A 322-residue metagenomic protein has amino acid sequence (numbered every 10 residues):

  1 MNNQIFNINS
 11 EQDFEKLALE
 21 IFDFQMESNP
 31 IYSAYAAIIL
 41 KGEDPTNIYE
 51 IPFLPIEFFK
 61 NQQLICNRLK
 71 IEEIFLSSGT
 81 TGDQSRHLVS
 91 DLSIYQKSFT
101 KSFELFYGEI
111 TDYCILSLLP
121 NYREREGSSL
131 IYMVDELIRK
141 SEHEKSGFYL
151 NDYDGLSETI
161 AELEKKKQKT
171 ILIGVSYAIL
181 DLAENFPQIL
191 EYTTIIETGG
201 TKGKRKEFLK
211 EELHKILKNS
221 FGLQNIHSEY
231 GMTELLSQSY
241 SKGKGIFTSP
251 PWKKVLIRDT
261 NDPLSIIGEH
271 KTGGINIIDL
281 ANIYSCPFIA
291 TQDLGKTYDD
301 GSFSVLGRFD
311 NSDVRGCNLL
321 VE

Functional and structural regions predicted by a protein language model:
M1, E57-N67, D91-F99, S117-R125 (+3 more regions): Phosphate-binding glycine-rich loops and adjacent basic patches that engage nucleotide phosphates, nucleic-acid
M1-I5, N9-F24, I31, D112-Y113 (+2 more regions): Active-site glycine/GP-rich loop and adjacent strand/helix microenvironment that borders small-molecule binding pockets
E11-Q12, E27-L76, G82-H87, D91 (+1 more regions): Active-site diphosphate/adenylate-binding microenvironment
F22, S85, V89, P120: Short, charged/polar micro-motifs that form catalytic or ligand-binding hotspots
I38-P45, R68-I71, K97, L119 (+6 more regions): Solvent-exposed, non-transmembrane amphipathic alpha-helical segments
I48-R68, R123-M133, I160-K166, G243-P251: Short, charged low-complexity intrinsically disordered segments located at boundaries of structured domains
I74-Q84, N121, S176, M232-L235: Ser/Thr-glycine-rich phosphate-binding loops at phosphate-binding pockets of nucleotides, nucleotide cofactors
F106-D135: Conserved AMP-binding loop of ANL adenylate-forming enzymes
